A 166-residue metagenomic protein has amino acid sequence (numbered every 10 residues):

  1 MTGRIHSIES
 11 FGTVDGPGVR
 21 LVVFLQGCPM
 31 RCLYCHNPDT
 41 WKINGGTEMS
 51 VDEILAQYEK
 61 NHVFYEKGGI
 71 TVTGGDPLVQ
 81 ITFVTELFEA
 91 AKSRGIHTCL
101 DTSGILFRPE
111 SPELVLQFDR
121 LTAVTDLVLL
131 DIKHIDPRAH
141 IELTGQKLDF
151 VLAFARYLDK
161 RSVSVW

Functional and structural regions predicted by a protein language model:
M1-R20, L55-A56, N61, K160-S164: Auxiliary Fe-S-binding modules of radical SAM enzymes
M1-R4, C28, L121: Extracytoplasmic/secreted proteins and extracellular or luminal domains
S7-M49: Canonical Radical SAM [4Fe-4S] cluster-binding loop centered on the CxxxCxxC motif and its immediate flanking residues
P38-I70: Conserved alpha-helical substructure of the radical SAM core
E59-G69, L78-W166: Conserved AdoMet/S-adenosylmethionine-binding subsite of the radical SAM
G74-G75: Short acidic donor-binding/metal-coordinating loop in glycosyltransferase active sites
